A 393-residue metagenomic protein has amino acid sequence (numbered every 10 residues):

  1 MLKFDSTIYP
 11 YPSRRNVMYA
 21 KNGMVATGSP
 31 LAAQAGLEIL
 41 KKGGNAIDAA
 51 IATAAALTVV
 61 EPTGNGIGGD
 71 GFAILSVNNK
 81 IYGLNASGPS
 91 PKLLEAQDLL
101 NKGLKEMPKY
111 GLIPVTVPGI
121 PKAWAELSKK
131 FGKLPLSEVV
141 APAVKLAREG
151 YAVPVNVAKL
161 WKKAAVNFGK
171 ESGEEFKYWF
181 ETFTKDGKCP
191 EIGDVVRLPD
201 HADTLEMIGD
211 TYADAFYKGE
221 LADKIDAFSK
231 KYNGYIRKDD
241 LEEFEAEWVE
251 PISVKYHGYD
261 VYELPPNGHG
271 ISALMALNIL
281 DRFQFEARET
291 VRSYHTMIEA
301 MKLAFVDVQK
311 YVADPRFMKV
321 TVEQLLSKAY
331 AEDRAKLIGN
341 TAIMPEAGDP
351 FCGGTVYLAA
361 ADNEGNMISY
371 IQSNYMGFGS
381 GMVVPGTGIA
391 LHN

Functional and structural regions predicted by a protein language model:
M1-Q34, E38, A46-K218, A222-G268 (+2 more regions): Noncatalytic scaffold domains of N-terminal-nucleophile
L2-D5, F285-N374, G386-T387: Internal maturation/activation junctions in enzymes
P89, Y375-G377: A short acidic/small-residue loop/turn micro-motif
L94, G377-H392: A short, polar/charged loop-to-alpha-helix boundary motif
K129-L134, T211-A213, L280-A287, V308-A313: Short helix-capping/linker segments at secondary-structure and domain boundaries
I271: Flexible, polar/acidic helix-loop-strand segments at domain edges
